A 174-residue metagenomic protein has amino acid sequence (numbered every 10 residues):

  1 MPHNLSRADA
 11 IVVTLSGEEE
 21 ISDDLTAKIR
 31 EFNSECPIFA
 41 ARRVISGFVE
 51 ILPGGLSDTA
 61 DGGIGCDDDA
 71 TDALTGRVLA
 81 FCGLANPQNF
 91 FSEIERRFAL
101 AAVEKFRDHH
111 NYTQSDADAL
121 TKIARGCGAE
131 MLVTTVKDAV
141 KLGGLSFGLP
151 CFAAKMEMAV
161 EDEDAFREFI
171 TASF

Functional and structural regions predicted by a protein language model:
M1-M131: C-terminal accessory "lid"/substrate-recognition subdomains
I21, K141-L142: Switch/connector loops and helix/strand junctions flanking conserved nucleotide-binding motifs in nucleotide-processing
T26-E35, L142-E161: A short, gly/pro- and small-residue-rich
S46, R107-H110, L149-F174: Short, flexible loop segments at boundaries between secondary-structure elements
F81, G144, R167-T171: Long, hydrophilic "mature protein body" segments
P87, V136-K141: Short, polar loop motifs at secondary-structure junctions
T113-D116, G144-S146, F166: Short secondary-structure transition/capping segments
M131-V136, F152-A154: Conserved active-site loop/cleft motifs that coordinate metal ions or position small ligands
